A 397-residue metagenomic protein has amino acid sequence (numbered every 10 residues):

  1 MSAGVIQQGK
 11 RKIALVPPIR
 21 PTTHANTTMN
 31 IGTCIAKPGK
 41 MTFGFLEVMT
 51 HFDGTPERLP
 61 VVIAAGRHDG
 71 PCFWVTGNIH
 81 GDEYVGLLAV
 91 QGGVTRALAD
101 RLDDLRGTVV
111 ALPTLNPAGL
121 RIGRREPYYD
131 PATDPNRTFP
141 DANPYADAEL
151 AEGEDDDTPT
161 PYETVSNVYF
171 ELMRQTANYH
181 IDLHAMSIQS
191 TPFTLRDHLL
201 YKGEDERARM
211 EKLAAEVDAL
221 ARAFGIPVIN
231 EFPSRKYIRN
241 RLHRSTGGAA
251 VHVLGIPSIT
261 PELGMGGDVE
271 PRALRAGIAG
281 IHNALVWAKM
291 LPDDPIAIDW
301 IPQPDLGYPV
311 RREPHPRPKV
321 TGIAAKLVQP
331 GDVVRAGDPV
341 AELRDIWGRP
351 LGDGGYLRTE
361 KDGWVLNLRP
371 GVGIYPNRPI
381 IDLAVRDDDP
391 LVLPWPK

Functional and structural regions predicted by a protein language model:
S2-K397: Structured catalytic-domain cores with a bias toward divalent-metal coordination
